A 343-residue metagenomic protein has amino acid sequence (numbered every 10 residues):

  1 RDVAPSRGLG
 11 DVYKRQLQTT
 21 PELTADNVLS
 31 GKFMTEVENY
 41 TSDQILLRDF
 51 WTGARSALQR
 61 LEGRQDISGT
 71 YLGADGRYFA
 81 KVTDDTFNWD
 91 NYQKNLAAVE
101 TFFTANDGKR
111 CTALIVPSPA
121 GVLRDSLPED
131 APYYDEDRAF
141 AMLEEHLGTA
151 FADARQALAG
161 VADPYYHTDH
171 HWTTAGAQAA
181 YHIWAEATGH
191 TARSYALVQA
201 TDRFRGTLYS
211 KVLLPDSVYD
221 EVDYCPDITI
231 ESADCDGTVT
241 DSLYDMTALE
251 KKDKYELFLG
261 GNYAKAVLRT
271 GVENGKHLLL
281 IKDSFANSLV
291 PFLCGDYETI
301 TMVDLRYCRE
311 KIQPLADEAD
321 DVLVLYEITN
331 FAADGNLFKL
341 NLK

Functional and structural regions predicted by a protein language model:
D2-Y13: Short, small-residue-biased leader/transition segments that mark boundaries at the very start of proteins
L9, L147-G148, Y297, E318-D320: Short, well-ordered alpha-helix to beta-strand connector turns
V12, L127-P132, F338-N341: Short secondary-structure boundary/capping segments
L17-A98, G121-E129: Serine-dependent acyl-ester chemistry module
Y78-M142, A264-I300, L305-R309, D321-V322 (+1 more regions): Conserved, well-ordered alpha-helix/loop/beta-strand core segments that scaffold catalytic motifs
K109-P117, Y133-D163, I183-E186, T191: Extracellular serine-dependent O-acyl
S126-E136, V161, H167-T174: Long, hydrophobic, well-ordered secondary-structure blocks that form the structural core and pocket-lining surfaces
H170-W172, G176-H277, K282-I300, R306-R309 (+2 more regions): Extracellular/periplasmic envelope-modification machinery, especially enzymes that add or remove acyl/ester groups on
